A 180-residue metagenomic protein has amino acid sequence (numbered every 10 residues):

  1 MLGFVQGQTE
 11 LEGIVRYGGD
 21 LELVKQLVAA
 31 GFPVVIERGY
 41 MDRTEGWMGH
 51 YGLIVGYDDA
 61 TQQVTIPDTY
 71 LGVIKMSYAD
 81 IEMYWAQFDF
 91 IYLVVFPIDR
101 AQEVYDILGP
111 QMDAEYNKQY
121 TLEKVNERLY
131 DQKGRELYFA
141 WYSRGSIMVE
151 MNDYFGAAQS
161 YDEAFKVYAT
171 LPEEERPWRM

Functional and structural regions predicted by a protein language model:
M1-V104: Conserved active-site-adjacent core of cysteine acyl-enzyme catalytic domains
G39-Y40, V167-A169: Short regulatory "switch" loops immediately downstream of catalytic or recognition motifs within protein catalytic
D59-A164: Noncatalytic regulatory segments and standalone regulatory/sensor domains
Q132, Y168-L171: Alpha-helical junction/boundary sensor with strong preference for TPR arrays
R135, E173-W178: Residue signature of alpha-solenoid helical repeat architecture, marking inter-repeat boundaries and helix-start
W141, W178-R179: TPR repeat positional signature
